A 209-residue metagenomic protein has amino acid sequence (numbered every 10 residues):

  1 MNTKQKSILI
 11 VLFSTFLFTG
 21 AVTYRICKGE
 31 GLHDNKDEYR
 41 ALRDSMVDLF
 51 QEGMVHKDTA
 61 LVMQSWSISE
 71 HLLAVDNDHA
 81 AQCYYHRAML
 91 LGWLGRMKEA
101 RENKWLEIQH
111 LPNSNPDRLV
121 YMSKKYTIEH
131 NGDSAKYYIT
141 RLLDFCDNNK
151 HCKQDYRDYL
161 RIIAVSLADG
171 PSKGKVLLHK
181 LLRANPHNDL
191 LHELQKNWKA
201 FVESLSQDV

Functional and structural regions predicted by a protein language model:
F18-I68, A74: N-terminal leader/linker segments that initiate helical-solenoid repeat arrays
D44, H86, Y121, L160-I163 (+1 more regions): "A position-specific structural signal for the A-helix of alpha-solenoid helical repeats
V47, M54, M89, K124 (+1 more regions): Residue-level recognition of tetratricopeptide repeat
M54-I68, G92-N103, E129-T140, G170-K173: Helix-turn-helix repeat elements of alpha-solenoid scaffolds
Y85-W93, E102-L111, P116-Q154: Alpha-helical adaptor scaffolds
W93, I128, L167, F201-S204: Register position in tetratricopeptide repeats
G170-V209: Terminal, low-structured helical/coil segments at or just beyond the last alpha-helical repeat
